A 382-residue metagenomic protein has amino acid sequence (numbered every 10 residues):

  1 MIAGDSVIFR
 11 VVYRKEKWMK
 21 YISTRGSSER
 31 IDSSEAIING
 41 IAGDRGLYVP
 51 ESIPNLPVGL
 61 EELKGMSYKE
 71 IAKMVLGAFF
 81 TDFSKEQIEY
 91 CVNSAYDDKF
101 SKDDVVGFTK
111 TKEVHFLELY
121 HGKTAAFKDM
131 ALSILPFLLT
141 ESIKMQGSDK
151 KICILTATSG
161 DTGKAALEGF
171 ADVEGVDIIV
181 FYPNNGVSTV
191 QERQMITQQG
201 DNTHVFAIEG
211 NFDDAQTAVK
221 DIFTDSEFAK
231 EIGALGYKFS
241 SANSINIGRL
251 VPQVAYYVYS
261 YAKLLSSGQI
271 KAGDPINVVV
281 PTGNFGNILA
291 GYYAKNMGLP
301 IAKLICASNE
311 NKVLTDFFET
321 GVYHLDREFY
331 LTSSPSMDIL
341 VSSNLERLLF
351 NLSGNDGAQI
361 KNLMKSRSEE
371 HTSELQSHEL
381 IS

Functional and structural regions predicted by a protein language model:
S6-W18: Short, Lys/Arg-enriched N-terminal segments with co-localized hydrophobic residues within the first ~10-30 amino acids
W18-D44, Y330, I339: Charged, compositionally biased N-terminal leader segments and the immediate start of the first structured element
G46-A125, G200-L235: Small-residue-rich anion-binding loops in enzyme active sites
H115-D172: Well-ordered mid-protein domain cores that form the structural environment of catalytic cofactors
C153, T158, E168-G210, K295-F329: Catalytic or ion-translocation cores adjacent to nucleophile or general acid/base/metal-coordination motifs in diverse
P183-S266, H324-S334, D338-H371: Small/polar-residue-rich loop-to-helix segments that shape phosphate-bearing ligand pockets
I276, V280-N355: A conserved active-site cap/scaffold subdomain adjacent to cofactor or substrate pockets
H371-I381: Single conserved hydrophobic/aromatic residue that forms the stacking wall/gate of nucleotide- or nucleobase-binding
